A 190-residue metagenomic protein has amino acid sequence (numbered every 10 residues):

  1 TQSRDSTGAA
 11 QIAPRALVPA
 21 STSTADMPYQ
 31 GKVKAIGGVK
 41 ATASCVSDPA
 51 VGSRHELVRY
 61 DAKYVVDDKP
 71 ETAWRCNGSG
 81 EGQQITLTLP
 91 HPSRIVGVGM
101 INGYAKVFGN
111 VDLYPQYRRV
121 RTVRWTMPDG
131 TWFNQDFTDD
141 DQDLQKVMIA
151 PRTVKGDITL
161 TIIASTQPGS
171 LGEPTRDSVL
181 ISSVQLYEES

Functional and structural regions predicted by a protein language model:
S3-P90, F108: Disordered, acidic Ser/Thr/Pro-rich linker "stalks" and the adjacent N-terminal cap of the next globular domain
R59-P128, K146, R152-S190: Aromatic, loop-rich ligand-recognition surfaces of beta-strand-rich domains
G130-R152: Extracellular carbohydrate recognition and processing domains and analogous Trp-centered ligand-binding platforms
